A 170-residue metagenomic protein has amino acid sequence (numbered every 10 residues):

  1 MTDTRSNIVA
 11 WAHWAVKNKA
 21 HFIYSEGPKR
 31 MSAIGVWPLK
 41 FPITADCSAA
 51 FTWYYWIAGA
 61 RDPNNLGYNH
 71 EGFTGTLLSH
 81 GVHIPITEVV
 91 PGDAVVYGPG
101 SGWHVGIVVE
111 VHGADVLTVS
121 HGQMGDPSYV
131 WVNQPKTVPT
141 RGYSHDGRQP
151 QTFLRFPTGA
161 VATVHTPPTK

Functional and structural regions predicted by a protein language model:
M1-N64, Q151, A162-T166: N-terminal capping segments
M1-W11, K17-N18, G67-I84, P99-K170: Aromatic- and glycine-rich peptidoglycan recognition patches
P91-D93: Loop/turn positions that initiate beta-strands
